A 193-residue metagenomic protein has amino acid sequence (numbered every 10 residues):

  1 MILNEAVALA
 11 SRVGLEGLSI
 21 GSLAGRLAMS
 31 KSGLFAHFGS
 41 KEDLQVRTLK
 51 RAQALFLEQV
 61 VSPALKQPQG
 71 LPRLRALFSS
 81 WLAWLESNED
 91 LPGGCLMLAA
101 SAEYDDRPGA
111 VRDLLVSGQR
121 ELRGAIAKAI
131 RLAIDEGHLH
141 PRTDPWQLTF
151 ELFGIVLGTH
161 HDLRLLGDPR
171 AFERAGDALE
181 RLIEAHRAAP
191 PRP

Functional and structural regions predicted by a protein language model:
M1, E5-D43, R47: Helix-turn-helix
V13-E16, Q67, E136: Short coil/turn segments at alpha/beta junctions that flank glycine-rich nucleotide-binding fingerprints
I20, E42, V46, L71 (+6 more regions): Short, structured helix-loop boundary elements
R47, V61-G93, P145-L152: Hydrophobic alpha-helical connector segments
R51-F56: Short, basic, alpha-helical segments at the C-terminal edge of helix-turn-helix-like DNA-binding modules
R73, N88-A110: Amphipathic alpha-helical segments used for helix-helix packing
A76-W84, R120-G124, K128-E136, W146 (+3 more regions): C-terminal peripheral helix-coil segments that are non-catalytic and often amphipathic
